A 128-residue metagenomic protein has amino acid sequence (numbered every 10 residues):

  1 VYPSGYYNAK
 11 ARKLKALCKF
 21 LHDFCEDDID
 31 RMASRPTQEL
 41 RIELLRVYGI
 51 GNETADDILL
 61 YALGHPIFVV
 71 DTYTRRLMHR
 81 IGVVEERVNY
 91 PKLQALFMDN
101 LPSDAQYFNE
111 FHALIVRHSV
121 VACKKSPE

Functional and structural regions predicted by a protein language model:
V1-E128: Catalytic cores of DNA base-excision repair glycosylases
